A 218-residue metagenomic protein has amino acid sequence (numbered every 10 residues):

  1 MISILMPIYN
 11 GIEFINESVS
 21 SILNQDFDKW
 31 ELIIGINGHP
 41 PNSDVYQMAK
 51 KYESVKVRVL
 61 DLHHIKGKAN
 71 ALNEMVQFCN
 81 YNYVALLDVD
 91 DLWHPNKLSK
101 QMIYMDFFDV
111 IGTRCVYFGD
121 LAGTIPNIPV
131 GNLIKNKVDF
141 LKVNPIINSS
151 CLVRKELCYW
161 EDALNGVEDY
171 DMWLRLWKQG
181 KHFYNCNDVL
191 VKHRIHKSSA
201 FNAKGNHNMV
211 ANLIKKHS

Functional and structural regions predicted by a protein language model:
M1-S3, E31, D171: Cell-envelope/extracellular polymer assembly enzymes that use nucleotide-activated donors
I2-F14, S18, Q25, G35: A conserved hydrophobic helix/loop-capping motif in glycosyltransferases and polysaccharide synthases
V19-D61: Acidic donor-binding segment of Leloir-type glycosyltransferases
H39-P40, D61-K68, L92: Short, acidic/glycine-rich phosphate-metal binding loop used to engage nucleotide
V45, L62-C79: Glycine-rich, basic loop-to-helix element that forms the pyrophosphate-binding segment of sugar-nucleotide handling
V84: Short aromatic/hydrophobic "clamp" motif used to bind/position activated sugar donors
N96-I125: Conserved donor NDP-sugar-binding/catalytic core segment of glycosyltransferases
I134-M209: Conserved nucleotide-sugar donor-binding catalytic segment
